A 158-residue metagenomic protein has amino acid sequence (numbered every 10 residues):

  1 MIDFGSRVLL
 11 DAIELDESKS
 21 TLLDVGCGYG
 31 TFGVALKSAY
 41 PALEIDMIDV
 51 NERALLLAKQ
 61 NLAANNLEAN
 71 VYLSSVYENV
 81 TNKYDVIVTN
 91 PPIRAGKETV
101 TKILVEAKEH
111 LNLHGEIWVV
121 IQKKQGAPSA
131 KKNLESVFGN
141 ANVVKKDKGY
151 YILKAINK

Functional and structural regions predicted by a protein language model:
F4-T89: Conserved SAM/SAH cofactor-binding pocket of Class I
L36, A107-K108, L134: Class I S-adenosylmethionine-dependent transferase superfamily signal
D49-E52, T99, Q122: Short beta->alpha hinge that forms the Motif I/post-I loop of the SAM-binding pocket
T89-E98: Glycine-rich phosphate-binding "P-loop"
K102-L113: A short glycine-rich, Lys/Arg-flanked "PGG" loop and its adjoining helix->strand segment in the class I
H114-Q122: Conserved beta-strand signature within the Rossmann-like core of class I S-adenosyl-L-methionine
Q122-G139: Conserved class I S-adenosyl-L-methionine
K146-K158: Core SAM-dependent methyltransferase catalytic element
